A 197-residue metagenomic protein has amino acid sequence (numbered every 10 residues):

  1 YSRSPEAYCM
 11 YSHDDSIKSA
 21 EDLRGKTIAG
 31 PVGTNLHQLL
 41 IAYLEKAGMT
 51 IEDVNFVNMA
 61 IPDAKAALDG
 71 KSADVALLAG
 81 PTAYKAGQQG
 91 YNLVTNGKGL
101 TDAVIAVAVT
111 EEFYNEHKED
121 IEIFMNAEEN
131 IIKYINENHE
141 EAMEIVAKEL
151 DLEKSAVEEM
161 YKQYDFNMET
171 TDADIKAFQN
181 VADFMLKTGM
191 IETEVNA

Functional and structural regions predicted by a protein language model:
Y1-T50, N55-N58, D74-G80, N92-G97 (+1 more regions): Short, glycine-/small- and polar/acidic-enriched structural segments that line small-molecule recognition paths
I17-K18, K65, F166: Proline/Glycine/Serine-rich low-complexity intrinsically disordered segments that serve as flexible stalks/linkers
A29, E52-D53, K71, I131 (+1 more regions): A generic structural signal for short
F56-V57, P62-K148: Pocket-lining segment of extracytoplasmic ligand-binding domains
E116-E192: Secondary-structure end/capping motifs
T193-A197: Hinge/cleft segment of the Venus flytrap/periplasmic-binding protein
